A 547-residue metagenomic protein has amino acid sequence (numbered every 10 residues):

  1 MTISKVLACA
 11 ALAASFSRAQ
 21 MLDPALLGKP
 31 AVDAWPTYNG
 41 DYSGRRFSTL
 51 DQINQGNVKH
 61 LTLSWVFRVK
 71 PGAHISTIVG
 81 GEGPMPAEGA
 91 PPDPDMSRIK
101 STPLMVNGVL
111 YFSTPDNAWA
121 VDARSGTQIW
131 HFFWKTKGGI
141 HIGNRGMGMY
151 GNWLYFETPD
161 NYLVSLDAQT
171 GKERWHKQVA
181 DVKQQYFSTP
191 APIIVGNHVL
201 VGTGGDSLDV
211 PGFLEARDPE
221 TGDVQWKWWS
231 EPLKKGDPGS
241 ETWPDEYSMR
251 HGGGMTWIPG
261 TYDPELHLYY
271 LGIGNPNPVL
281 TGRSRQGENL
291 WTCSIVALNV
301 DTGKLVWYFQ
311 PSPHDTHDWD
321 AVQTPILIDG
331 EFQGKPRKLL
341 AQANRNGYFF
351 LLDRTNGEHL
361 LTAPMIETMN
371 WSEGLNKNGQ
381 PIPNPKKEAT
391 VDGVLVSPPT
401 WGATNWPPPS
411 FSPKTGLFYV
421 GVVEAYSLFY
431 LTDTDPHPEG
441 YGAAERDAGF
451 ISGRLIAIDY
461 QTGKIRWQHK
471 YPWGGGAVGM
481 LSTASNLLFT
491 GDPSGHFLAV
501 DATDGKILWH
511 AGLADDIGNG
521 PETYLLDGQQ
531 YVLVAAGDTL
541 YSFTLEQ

Functional and structural regions predicted by a protein language model:
M1-C9: Sec-dependent signal peptide recognition, specifically the positively charged N-region followed immediately by
C9-A19: Hydrophobic h-region of N-terminal signal peptides that target proteins for export in Gram-negative bacteria
A19-D51, M85-G89: N-terminal pre-domain segments of enzymes
P24, W35, S43, T49 (+5 more regions): Acidic, proline/glycine-rich low-complexity intrinsically disordered segments
W35-N39, D95-P115, G139-L163, F187-P211 (+6 more regions): Repeat-blade elements of multi-bladed beta-propeller folds
P36, Y42-S48, P71-T77, K235 (+2 more regions): Short, solvent-exposed loop/turn elements at domain surfaces
K59, L63-T102, V106-V109, T434-I451: Aromatic- and Gly/Pro-rich amphipathic surface segment
K59-K70, A118-G138, Y150, Y162-K183 (+6 more regions): Extracytoplasmic/lumenal domain signature
